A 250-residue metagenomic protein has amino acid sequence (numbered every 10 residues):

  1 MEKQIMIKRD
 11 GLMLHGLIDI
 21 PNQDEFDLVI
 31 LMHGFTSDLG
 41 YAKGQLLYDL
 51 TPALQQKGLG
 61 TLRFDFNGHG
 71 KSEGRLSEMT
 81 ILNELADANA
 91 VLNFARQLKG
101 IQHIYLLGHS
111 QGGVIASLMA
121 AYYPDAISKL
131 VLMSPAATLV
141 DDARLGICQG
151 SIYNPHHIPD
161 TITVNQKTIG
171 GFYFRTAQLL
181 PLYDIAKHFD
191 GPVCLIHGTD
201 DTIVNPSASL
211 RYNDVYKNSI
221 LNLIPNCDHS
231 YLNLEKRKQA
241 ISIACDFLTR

Functional and structural regions predicted by a protein language model:
M1-D24: N-terminal cap/lid segment of alpha/beta-hydrolase-fold proteins
L14, Y105, V114, A121 (+3 more regions): The alpha/beta-hydrolase serine catalytic core
Q23-D65: Short, surface-exposed "cap/lid" segments of acyl-processing enzymes
F35, D65-R75, A136, C227: Short beta-to-alpha linker loops that shape the active-site pocket of alpha/beta-hydrolase fold enzymes
F35, S110, T199: Residue-level signal for short, function-critical loop segments
A42, L46, H69-I101: Catalytic nucleophile-loop/oxyanion-hole region of alpha/beta-hydrolase and closely related hydrolase-like folds
L54, M119-A120: Aromatic pocket-lining residues of Rossmann-like dinucleotide-binding sites
K99-S110: Alpha/beta-hydrolase fold nucleophile elbow
